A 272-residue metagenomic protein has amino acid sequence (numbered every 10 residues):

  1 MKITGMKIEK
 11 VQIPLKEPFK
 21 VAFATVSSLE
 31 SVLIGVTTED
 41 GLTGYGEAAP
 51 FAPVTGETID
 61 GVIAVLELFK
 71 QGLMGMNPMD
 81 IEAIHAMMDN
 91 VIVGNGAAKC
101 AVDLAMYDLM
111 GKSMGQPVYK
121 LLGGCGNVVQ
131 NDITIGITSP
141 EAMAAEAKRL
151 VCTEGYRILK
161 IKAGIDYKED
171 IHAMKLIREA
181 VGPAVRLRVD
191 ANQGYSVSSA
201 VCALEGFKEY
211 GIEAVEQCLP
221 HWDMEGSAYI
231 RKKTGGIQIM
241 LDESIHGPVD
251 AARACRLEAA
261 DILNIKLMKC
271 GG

Functional and structural regions predicted by a protein language model:
M1-D40, A49-A52: Structured beta-strand/loop patches that form or line metal/cofactor-binding pockets in enzymes
M1-K10, V21, A86, K112 (+1 more regions): N-terminal amphipathic alpha-helix/helix-capping segment at the start of soluble metabolic enzymes
I3, I34, G41, V102 (+6 more regions): Conserved, mostly hydrophobic/aromatic
G5, T37-S113: Metal- or metallocofactor-binding catalytic centers and their adjacent structured scaffolds across diverse enzyme
K112, I135-A145, R149, Y167 (+1 more regions): Active-site beta->alpha loop and helix N-cap motifs at the rims of alpha/beta catalytic domains
M114-S139, A173, A180-A184, A228: N-terminal small/glycine-rich loop or linker at the start of catalytic domains across soluble metabolic enzymes
G126-N131, V151-I158, G211: Gly-rich Lys/Arg/Thr-decorated short loops/hinges at beta-loop-alpha junctions or inter-strand turns that position
I161, D166-G272: Catalytic core of soluble alpha/beta enzymes
